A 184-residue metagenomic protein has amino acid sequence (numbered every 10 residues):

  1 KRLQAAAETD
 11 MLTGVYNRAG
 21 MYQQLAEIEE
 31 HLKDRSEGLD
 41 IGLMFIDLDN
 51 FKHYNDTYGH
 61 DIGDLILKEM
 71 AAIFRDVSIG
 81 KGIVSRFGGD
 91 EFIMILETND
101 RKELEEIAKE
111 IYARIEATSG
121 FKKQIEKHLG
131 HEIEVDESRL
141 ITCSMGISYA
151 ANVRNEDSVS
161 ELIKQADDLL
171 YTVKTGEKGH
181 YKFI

Functional and structural regions predicted by a protein language model:
L3-Q23, I46-H60, K68: Conserved nucleotide-binding and Mg2+-coordinating catalytic segments in signaling enzymes
Q4-A5, R18-L39, A71-I79, E97: Short regulatory alpha-helical coupling segments that immediately precede and/or link into cyclic nucleotide signaling
D56, E97, T175: Short, conserved catalytic or interaction motifs in soluble domains
A71-A72, E103-E134, D167: Alpha-helical scaffold within the catalytic cores of cyclic-nucleotide enzymes
I83-R86: A short pre-motif secondary-structure segment
I95-L104, Q124-S138, T142-L162: Catalytic strand-loop-helix junctions within cyclic-nucleotide turnover domains
N152, E161-I184: Catalytic/regulatory signature loops of cyclic-dinucleotide turnover enzymes and related class III nucleotidyl cyclases
